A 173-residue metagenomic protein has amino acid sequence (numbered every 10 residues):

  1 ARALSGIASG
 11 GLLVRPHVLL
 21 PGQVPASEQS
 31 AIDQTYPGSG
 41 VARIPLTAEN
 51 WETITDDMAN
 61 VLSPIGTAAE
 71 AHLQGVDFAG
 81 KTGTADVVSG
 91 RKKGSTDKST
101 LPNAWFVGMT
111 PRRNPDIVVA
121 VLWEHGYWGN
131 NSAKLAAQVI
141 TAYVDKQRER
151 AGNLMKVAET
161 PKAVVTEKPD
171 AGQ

Functional and structural regions predicted by a protein language model:
A1-A42, T55-R150: Active-site beta-strand/loop architecture of penicillin-binding DD-peptidases
E52: Acidic/aromatic/glycine-rich contiguous surface patches that form carbohydrate-binding/processing clefts and analogous
V144-Q173: Gram-negative outer-membrane assembly/targeting C-terminal domains
